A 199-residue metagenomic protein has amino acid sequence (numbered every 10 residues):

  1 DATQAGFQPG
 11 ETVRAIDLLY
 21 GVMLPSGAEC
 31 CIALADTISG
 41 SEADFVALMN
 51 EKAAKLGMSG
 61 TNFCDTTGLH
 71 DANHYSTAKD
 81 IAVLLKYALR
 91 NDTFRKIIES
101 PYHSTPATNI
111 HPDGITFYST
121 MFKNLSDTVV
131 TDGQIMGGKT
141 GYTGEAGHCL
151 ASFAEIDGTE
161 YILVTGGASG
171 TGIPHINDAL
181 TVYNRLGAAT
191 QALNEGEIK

Functional and structural regions predicted by a protein language model:
D1-I32, D113-I135: Conserved catalytic neighborhood of penicillin-recognizing serine enzymes
E11, M23-S26, I38, T67 (+1 more regions): Structured beta->alpha junctions
R14, A33-D36, D65-L69: Short coil/turn segments at secondary-structure junctions
L18, V22-S39, F45, M49 (+1 more regions): Alpha-helical scaffold elements that line and support the substrate/ligand-binding pocket of soluble hydrolases
S41-K199: Penicillin-recognizing serine hydrolase domain
